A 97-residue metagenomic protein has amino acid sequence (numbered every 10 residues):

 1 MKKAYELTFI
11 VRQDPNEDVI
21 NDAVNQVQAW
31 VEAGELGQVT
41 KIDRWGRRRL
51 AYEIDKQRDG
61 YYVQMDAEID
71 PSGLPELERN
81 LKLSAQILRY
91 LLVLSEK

Functional and structural regions predicted by a protein language model:
M1-G60, Q64, E68-K97: Long, contiguous binding/interaction regions
